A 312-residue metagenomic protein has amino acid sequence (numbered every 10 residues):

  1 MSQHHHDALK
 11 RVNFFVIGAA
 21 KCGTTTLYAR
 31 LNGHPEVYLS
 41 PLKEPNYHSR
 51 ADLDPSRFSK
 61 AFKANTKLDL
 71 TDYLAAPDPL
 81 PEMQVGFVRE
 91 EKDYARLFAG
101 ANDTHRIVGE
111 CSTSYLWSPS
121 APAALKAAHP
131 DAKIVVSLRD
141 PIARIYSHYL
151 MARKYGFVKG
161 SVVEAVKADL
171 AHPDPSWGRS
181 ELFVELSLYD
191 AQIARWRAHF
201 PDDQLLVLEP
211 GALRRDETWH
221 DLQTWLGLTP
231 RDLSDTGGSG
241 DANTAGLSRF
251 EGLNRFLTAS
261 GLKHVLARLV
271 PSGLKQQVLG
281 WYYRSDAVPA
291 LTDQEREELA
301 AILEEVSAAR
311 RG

Functional and structural regions predicted by a protein language model:
M1-R106, C111-S112, A128, A132 (+4 more regions): PAPS-dependent sulfotransferase catalytic core
L42, R50, A194-E297: The conserved 3'-phosphoadenosine-5'-phosphosulfate
P79-P81, E110-T113, H172-E185, D241 (+1 more regions): Surface-exposed cleft-lining segments at the edges of enzyme active sites
G86-N102, G156-P230, S234-D235: PAPS-dependent sulfotransferase catalytic domain
T113-W117, G211-R214: Short beta->alpha connector loops
A121-A124: A short acidic, amphipathic alpha-helical/loop segment
K126-H129, F200: Short, conserved loop/helix-junction motifs that constitute active-site signature segments in enzyme catalytic cores
E298-A301, E305-A309: Conserved, well-ordered alpha-helix/loop/beta-strand core segments that scaffold catalytic motifs
